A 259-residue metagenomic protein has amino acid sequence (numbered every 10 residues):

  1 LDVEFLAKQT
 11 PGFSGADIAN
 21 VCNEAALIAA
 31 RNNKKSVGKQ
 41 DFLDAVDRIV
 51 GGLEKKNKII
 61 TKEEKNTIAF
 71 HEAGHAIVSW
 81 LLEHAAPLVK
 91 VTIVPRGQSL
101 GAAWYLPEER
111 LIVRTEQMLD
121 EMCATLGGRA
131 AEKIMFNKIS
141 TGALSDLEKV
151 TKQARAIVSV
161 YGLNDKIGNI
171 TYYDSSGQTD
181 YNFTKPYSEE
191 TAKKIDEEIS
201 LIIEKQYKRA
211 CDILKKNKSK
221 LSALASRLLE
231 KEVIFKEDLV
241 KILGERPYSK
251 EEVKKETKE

Functional and structural regions predicted by a protein language model:
L1, D41, K90-I93: Beta-strand segments within the central parallel beta-sheet cores of soluble alpha/beta enzyme folds
L1-A7: Cytosolic catalytic headpiece
K8-Q40, D47-K55, A76-L88, I157-N164 (+2 more regions): AAA+ ATPase "lid" subdomain C-terminal helix
L43-R48, G97-S99: Short, conserved phosphate-binding/catalytic loop or strand-edge motifs used in phosphoryl-/nucleotidyl-transfer
E63-F70, A76-E259: Soluble catalytic regions of large protease machineries
